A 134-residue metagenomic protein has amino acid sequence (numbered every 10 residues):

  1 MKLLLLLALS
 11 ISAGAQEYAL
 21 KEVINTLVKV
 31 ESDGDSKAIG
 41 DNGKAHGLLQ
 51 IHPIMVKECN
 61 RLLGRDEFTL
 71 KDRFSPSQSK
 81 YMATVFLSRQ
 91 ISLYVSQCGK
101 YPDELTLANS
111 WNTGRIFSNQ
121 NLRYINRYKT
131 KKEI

Functional and structural regions predicted by a protein language model:
K2-S12: Sec-dependent N-terminal signal peptides
A13-E17: Boundary at the C-terminal end of the N-terminal hydrophobic targeting segment
Y18-D35, I51, A83, L105-G114: Short, functionally critical alpha-helical segments immediately adjacent to catalytic or ligand/cofactor-binding
Y18-L20, N42-K44, K100-E104: Extracellular/periplasmic catalytic domains that process cell-envelope and extracellular macromolecules
A38-G40, N121-L122: Short, solvent-exposed loop/turn and secondary-structure capping segments
D41-R65: Substrate-binding/active-site groove segments that recognize and process beta-1,4-linked N-acetyl-hexosamine
K57-T106, S110-S118: Alpha-helical segment that forms one wall of the substrate-binding/catalytic cleft in peptidoglycan-active domains
N119-I134: Short, low-complexity, polybasic intrinsically disordered segments
